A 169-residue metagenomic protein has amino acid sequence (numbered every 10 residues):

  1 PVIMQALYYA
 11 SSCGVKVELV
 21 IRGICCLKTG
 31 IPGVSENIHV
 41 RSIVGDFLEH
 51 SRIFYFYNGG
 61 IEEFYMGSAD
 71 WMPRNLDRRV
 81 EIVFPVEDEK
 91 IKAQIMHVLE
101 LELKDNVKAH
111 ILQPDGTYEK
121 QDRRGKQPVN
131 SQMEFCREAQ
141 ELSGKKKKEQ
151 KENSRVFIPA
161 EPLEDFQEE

Functional and structural regions predicted by a protein language model:
P1-E169: PLD/PLD-like phosphodiesterase catalytic module centered on the HKD motif
